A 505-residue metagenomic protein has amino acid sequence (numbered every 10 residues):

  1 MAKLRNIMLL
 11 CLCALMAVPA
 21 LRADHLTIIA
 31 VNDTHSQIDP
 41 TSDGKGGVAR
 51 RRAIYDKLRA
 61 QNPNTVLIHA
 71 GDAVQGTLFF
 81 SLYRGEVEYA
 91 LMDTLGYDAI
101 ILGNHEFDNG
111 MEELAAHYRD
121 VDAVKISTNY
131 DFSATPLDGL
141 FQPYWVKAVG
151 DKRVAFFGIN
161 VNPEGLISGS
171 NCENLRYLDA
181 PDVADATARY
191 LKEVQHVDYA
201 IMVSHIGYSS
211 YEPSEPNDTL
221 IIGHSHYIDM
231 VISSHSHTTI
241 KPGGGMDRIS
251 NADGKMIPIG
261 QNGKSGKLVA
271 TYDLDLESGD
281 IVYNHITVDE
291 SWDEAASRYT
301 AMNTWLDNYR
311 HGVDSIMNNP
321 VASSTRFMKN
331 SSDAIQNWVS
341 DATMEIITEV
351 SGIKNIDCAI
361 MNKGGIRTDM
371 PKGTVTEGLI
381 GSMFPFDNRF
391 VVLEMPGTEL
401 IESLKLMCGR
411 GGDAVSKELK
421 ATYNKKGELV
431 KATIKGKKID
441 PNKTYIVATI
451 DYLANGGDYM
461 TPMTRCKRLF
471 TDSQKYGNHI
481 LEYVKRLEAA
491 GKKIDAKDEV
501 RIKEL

Functional and structural regions predicted by a protein language model:
M1-M8: Bacterial N-terminal signal peptides that target proteins for export
L9-A17: Bacterial N-terminal signal peptides
R22-D289, V339-E345, I356-A359, F390 (+3 more regions): Acidic, metal/ion-coordinating pockets
H25-T27, Q37-G46, R50, D122-N129 (+4 more regions): Feature captures C-terminal
Y283-A296, K435-K437: Short, solvent-exposed aromatic-acidic interface loops
G312-A334: Glycine-rich phosphate/diphosphate-binding loops and the adjacent beta-loop-alpha structural elements that coordinate
